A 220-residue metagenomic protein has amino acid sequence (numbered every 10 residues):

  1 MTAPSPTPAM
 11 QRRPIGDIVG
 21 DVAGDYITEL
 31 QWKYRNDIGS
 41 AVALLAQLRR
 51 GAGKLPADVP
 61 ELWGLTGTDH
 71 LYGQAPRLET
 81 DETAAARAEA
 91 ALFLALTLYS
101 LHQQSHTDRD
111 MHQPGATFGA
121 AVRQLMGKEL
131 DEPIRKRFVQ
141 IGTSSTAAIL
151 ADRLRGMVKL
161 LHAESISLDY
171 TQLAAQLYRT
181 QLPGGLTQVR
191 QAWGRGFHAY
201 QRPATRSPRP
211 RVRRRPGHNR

Functional and structural regions predicted by a protein language model:
M1, T7-Q11, M157, R209-R220: Extended, compositionally biased interaction tracts of eukaryotic scaffold proteins
M1-R35: Short, extreme N-terminal leader segments that mark the start of a protein/domain
Q11-I18, N36, T80, A84-A88 (+2 more regions): Conserved aromatic-histidine-acidic binding/catalytic patches
I27-A90: N-terminal interaction modules that seed assembly of large macromolecular complexes
A52, P56, H70-A75, T97-Q104 (+3 more regions): Short alpha-helix boundary/capping elements
L71-A121: Aromatic- and glycine-enriched beta-alpha-beta binding-site module
D110-R179: Conserved binding-pocket/active-site segment within a compact domain
H162-R220: Alpha-helical oligomerization segments
